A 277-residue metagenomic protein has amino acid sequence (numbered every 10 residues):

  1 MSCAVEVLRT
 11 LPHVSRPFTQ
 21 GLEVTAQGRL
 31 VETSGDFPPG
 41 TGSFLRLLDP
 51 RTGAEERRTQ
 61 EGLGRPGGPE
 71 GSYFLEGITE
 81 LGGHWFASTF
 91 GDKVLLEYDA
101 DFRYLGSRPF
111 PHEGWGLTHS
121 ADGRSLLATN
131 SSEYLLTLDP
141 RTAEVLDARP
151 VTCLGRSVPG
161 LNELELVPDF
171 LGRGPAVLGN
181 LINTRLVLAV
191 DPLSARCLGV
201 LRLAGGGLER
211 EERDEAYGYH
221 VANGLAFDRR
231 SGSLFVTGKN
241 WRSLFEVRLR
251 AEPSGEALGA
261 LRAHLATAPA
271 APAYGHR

Functional and structural regions predicted by a protein language model:
L8-F44, P66-T79, G238-R242: Beta-strand-rich domains and repeat architectures in extracellular enzymes and scaffolds, especially beta-propellers
T10-S15, T59-G71, G106-H112, R149-P159 (+2 more regions): Surface loop/turn motifs at the tips and blade-to-blade linkers of beta-strand repeat domains
T19, L75, L161-E163, D214-A226: Signature of short aromatic-glycine-proline-rich micro-motifs recurring in repeat-based ectodomains
E23, T79, T118, E165-P168 (+1 more regions): Conserved beta-strand position repeated across blades of beta-propeller domains
Q27-G28, G82-G83, D122-R124, D169 (+2 more regions): Short coil/turn segments that connect the beta-strands within blades of beta-propeller domains
L30-G40, E80, W85-D92, L126-S132 (+2 more regions): Conserved beta-strand positions in repeat-built beta-propeller and related beta-rich domains
G53-Y98, F102-G116: Blade-loop segments of beta-propeller domains
S157-R196: Loop/turn-rich, solvent-exposed surfaces of beta-rich toroidal or solenoidal domains
